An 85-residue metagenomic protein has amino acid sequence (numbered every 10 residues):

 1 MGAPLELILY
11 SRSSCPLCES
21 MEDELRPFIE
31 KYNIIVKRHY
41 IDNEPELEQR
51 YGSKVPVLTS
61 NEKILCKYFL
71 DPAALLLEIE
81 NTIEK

Functional and structural regions predicted by a protein language model:
G2-P27: Local sequence-structure signature of Cys/Sec-based thiol-disulfide redox active-site neighborhoods
P4, K31-I35: A generic structural signal for alpha->beta connector loops
E19-D23, Q49-S53, L70: Generic recognition of short, well-ordered alpha-helical segments
I34-P45: Thiol-based oxidoreductase modules, predominantly thioredoxin-like and allied folds used for disulfide exchange
N43-V57: Short Fe-S-cluster ligation motifs
P56-I64: A short, hydrophobic beta-strand/beta-hairpin element that forms part of a small beta-sheet core
K63-K85: Non-catalytic, surface beta->alpha helical segment in thiol-disulfide oxidoreductase systems
